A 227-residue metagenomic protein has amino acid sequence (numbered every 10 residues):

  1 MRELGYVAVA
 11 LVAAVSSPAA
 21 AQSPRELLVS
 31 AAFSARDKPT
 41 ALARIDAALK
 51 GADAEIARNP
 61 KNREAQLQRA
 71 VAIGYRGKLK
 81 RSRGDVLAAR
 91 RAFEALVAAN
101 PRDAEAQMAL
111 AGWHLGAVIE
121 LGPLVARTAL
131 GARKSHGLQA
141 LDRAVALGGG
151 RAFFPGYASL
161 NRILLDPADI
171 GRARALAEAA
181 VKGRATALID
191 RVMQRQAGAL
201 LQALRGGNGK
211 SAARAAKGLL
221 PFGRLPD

Functional and structural regions predicted by a protein language model:
M1-A8: Bacterial N-terminal signal peptides that target proteins for export
A14-P18: N-terminal signal peptide c-region/cleavage motif recognized by signal peptidases
A20-Q22: Boundary of Sec targeting at the N-terminus
R25-A54, V71-R102, G112-A146, N161-A175 (+2 more regions): Short coil/linker segments at helix-helix boundaries
N62, D103, G150-R151, A187: Residue-level recognition of tetratricopeptide repeat
A117-V118, G150-F154: Generic helix N-cap/helix-start motif at coil->alpha-helix transitions
